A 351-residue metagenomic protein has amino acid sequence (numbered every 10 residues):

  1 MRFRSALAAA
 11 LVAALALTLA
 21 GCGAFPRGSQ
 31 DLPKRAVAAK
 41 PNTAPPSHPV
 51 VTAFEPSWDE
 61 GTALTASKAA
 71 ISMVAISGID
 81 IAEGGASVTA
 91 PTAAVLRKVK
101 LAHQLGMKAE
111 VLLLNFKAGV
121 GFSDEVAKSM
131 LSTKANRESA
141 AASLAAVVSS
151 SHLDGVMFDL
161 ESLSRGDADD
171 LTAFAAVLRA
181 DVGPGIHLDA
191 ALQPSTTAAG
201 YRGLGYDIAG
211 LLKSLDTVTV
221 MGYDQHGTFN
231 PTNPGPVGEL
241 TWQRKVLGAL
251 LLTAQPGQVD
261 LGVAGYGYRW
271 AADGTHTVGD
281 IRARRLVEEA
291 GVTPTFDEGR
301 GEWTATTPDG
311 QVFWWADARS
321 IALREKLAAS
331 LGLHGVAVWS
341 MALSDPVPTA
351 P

Functional and structural regions predicted by a protein language model:
L19-G21: C-terminal motif of bacterial Sec signal peptides marking the signal peptidase cleavage site
P26-S143: Glycan-recognition patch characteristic of GH18 chitinases/ENGases and related GlcNAc/peptidoglycan-binding proteins
T52, E83-A93, R165-E289: Substrate-binding surface in catalytic domains of secreted glycosidases
E55-A70, K134-S149, G200-A209, A316-L327: Short, acidic/polar
V74, F158, V218, L261 (+2 more regions): Conserved, mostly hydrophobic/aromatic
V120, E125-A127, Q258-L327: Glycan-binding loop/region signatures in secreted carbohydrate-active enzymes
A140-D170, V220-F229: Active-site groove signature of glycoside hydrolases
R324-P351: Acidic/aromatic/glycine-rich contiguous surface patches that form carbohydrate-binding/processing clefts and analogous
